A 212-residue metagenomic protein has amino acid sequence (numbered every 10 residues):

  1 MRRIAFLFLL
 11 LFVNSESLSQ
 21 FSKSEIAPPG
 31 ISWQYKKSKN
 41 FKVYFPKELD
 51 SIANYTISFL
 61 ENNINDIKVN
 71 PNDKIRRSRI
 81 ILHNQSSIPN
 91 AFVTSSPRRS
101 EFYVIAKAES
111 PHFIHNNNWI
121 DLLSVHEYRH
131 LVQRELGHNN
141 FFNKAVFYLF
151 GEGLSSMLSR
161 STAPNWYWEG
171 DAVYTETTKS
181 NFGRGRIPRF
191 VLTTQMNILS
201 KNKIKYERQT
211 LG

Functional and structural regions predicted by a protein language model:
I4-V13: Sec-dependent N-terminal signal peptides
S19-L158, P164, S200, E207: Juxtacatalytic substrate-recognition/specificity segment
A163-G185, R189-G212: Active-site-proximal alpha-helical
